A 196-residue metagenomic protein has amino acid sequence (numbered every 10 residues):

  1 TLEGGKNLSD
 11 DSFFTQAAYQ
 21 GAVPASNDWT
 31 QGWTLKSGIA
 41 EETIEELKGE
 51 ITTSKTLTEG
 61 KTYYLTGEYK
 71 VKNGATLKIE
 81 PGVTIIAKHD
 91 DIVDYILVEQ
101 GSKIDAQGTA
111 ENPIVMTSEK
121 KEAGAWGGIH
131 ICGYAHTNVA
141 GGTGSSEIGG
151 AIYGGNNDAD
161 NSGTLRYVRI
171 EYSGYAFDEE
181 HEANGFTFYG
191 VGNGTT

Functional and structural regions predicted by a protein language model:
T1-T196: Beta-strand/loop edge motif enriched in small/polar residues
